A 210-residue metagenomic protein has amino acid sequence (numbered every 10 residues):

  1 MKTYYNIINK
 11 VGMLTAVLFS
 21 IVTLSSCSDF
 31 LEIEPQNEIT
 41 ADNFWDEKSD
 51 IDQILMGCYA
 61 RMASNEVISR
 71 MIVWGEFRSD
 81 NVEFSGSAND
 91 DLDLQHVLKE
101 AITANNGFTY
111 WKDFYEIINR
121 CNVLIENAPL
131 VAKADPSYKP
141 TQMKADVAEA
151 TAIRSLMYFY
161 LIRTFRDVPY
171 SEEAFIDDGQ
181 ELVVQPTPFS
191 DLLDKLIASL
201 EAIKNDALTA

Functional and structural regions predicted by a protein language model:
M1-Q36: Bacterial Sec-dependent N-terminal signal peptides
C27-R78, L98-K99, A104: Membrane-proximal, proline-rich intrinsically disordered regions
D52, A60-E66, A88-F165, E181-D194 (+1 more regions): Conserved, well-structured interaction surfaces
V168: Short, surface-exposed glycine/acidic/tryptophan-bearing loops
S171-D178: Short, conserved phosphate-binding/catalytic loop or strand-edge motifs used in phosphoryl-/nucleotidyl-transfer
